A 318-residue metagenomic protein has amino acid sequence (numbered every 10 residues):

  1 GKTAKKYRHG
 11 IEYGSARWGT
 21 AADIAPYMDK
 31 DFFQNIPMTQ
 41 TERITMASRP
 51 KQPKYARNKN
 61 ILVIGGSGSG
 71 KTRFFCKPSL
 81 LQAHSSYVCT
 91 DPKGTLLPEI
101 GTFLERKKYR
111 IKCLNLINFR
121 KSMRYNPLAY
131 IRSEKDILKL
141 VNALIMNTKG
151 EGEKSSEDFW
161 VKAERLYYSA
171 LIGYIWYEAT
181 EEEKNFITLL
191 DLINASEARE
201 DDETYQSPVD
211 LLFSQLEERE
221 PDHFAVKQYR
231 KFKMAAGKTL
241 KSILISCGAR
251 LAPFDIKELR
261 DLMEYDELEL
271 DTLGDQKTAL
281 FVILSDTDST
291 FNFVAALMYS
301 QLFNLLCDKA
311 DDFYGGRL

Functional and structural regions predicted by a protein language model:
G1-S69, R73-P78, R120: Basic- and hydrophobic-enriched, low-structure N-terminal and domain-boundary segments that flank ATP-binding catalytic
Q52-L318: P-loop NTPase motor domains
